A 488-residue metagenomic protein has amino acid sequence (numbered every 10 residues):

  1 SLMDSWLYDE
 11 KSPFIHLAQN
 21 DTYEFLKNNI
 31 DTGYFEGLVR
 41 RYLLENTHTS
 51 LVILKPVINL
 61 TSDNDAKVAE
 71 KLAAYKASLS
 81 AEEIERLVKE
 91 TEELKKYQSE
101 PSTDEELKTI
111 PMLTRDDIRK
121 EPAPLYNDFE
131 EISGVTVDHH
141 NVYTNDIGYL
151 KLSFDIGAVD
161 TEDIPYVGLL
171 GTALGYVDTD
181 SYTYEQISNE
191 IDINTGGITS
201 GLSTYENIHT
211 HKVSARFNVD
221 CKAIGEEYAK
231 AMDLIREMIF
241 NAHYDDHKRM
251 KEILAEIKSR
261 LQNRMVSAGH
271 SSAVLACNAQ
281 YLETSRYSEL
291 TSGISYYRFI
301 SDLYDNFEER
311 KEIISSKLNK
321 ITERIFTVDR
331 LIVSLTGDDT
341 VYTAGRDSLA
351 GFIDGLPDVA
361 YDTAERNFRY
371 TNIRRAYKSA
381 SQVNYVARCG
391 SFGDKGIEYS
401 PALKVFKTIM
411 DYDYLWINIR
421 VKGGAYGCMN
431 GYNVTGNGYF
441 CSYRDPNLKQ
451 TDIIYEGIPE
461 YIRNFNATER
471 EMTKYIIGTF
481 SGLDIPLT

Functional and structural regions predicted by a protein language model:
S1-K27, T47-V57, D63-D65, N145-G175 (+5 more regions): M16 family metallopeptidases and their MPP-like homologs
S1-S12, S78-G175, E323, R330 (+2 more regions): His/Glu-based metal-binding/catalytic segments typifying zinc-dependent metallopeptidases
D31, K76-I84, L282, R286-L290 (+4 more regions): Residues that cap or delimit alpha-helices
F35: Nucleic-acid-processing active sites and adjacent nucleic-acid-binding tracks, predominantly divalent metal-dependent
V39-Y42: Core subunits and conserved enzymes of cellular information-processing and envelope-translocation systems across
E45-T47, V57-L94, V333: Extended, regular secondary-structure scaffolds
N64-L72, E162-D163, Y342-G355, I453-E456: Surface-exposed flexible segments
S292-G293, I314-L349: Non-catalytic, conformational "gating/processing" segments within enzyme and secreted inhibitor domains
